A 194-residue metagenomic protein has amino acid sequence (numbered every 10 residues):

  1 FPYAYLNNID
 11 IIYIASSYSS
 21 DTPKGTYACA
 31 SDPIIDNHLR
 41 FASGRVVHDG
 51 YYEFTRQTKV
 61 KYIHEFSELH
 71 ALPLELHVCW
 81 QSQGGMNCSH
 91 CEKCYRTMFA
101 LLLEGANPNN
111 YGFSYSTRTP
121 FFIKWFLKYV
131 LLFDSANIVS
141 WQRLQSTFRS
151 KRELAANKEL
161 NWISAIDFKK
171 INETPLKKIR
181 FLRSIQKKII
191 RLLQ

Functional and structural regions predicted by a protein language model:
F1-Q194: Nucleotide-activated chemistry modules centered on ATP-dependent adenylation/adenylyltransferase
